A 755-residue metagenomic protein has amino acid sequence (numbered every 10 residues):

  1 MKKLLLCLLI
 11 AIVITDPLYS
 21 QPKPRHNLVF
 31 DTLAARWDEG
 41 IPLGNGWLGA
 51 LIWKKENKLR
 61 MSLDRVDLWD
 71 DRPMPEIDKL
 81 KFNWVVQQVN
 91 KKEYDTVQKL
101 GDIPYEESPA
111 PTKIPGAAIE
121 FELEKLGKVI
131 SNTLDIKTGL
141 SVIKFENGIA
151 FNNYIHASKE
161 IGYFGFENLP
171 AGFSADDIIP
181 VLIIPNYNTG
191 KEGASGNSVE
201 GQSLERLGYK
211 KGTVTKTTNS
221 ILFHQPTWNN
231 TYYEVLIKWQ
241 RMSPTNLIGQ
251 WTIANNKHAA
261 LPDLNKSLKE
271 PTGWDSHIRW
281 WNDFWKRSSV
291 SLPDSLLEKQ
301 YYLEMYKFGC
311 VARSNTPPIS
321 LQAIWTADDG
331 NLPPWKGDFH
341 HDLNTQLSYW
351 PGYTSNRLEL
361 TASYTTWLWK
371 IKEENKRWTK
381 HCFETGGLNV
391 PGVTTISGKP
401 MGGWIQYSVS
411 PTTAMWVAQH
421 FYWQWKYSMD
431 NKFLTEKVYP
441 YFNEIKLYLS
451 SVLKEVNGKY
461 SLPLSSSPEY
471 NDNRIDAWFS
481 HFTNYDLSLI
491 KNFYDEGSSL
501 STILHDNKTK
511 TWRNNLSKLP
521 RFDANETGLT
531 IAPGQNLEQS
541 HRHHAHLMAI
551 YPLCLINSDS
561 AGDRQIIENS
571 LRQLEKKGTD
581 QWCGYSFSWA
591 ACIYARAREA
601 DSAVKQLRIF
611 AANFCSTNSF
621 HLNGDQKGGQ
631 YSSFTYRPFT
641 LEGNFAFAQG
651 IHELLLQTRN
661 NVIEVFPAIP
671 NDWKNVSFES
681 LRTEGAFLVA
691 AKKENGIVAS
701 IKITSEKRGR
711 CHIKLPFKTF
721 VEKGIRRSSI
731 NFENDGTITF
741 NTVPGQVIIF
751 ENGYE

Functional and structural regions predicted by a protein language model:
L4-V13: Sec-dependent N-terminal signal peptides
Q21-E39, L43-D338, L358-T361, L368-W378 (+3 more regions): Acidic/polar, glycine-enriched structural segments that form the non-catalytic walls/loops of the carbohydrate-binding
Y105-E124, P638-A690, E694: Catalytic cores of secreted or luminal carbohydrate-active enzymes
A157-F166, A686-C711: Carbohydrate-binding surface patches
S174-P185, T704-K718: Surface-exposed beta-strand/loop patches in extracellular or lumenal glycoproteins
H341-R377, L388, K399, Q406-N431 (+3 more regions): Active-site core of glycosidic bond-cleaving carbohydrate-active enzymes
E444-L500: Acidic/histidine-rich catalytic neighborhood
G736-I738: Short strand-edge motifs at loop-to-beta-strand transitions and within beta-strands of extracellular beta-rich domains
